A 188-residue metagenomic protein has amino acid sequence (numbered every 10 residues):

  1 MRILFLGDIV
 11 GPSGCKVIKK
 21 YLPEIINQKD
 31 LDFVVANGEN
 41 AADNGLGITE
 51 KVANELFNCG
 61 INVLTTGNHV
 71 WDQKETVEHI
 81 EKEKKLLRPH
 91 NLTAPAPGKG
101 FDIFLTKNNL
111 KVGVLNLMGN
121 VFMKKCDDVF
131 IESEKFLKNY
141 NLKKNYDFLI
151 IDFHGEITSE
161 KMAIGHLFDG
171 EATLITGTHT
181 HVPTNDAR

Functional and structural regions predicted by a protein language model:
M1-R188: Acidic, metal/ion-coordinating pockets
